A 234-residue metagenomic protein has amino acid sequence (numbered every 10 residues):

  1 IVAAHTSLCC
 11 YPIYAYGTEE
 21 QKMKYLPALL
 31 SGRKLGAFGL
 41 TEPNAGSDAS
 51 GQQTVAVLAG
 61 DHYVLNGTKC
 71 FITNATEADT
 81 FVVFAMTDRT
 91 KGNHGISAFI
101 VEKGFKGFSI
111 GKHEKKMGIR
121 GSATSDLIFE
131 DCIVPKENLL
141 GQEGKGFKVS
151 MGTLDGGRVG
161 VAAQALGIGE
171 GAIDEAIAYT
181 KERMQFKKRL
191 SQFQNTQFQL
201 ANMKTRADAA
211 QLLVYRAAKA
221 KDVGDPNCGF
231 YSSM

Functional and structural regions predicted by a protein language model:
I1, Y16-Q21, A28-R33, G46-A49 (+3 more regions): Alpha-helical interface subdomain recognition
S7-Y16: Helix-loop "lid/cap" segments that line or gate small-molecule binding pockets
G32-L40: A short, Trp-centered hydrophobic/proline-enriched beta-strand micro-motif
A37, Q53-V55, H62, T80-F84 (+2 more regions): Conserved hydrophobic/aromatic beta-strand scaffold that supports enzyme active sites
D48-S50, N74-D79, G92-G95, R120-S122 (+1 more regions): Short glycine/proline-enriched turns and hinge-like loops at secondary-structure junctions
G51, K106-P135: Flexible, small-/acidic-enriched active-site or ligand-binding loops
H62, N66-I110: A short core secondary-structure module
C70-T76, I119, D155-G160: Glycine-rich phosphate/pyrophosphate-binding beta-alpha loops
